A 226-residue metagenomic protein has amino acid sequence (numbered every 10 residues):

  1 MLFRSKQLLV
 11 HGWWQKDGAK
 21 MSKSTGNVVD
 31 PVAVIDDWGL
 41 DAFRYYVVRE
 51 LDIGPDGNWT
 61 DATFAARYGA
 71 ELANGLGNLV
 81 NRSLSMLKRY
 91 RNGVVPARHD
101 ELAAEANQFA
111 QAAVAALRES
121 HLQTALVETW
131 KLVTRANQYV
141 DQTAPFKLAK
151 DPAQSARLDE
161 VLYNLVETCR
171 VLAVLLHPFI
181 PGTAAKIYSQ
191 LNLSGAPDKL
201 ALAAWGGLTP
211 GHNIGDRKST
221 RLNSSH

Functional and structural regions predicted by a protein language model:
M1-L2, L222-H226: Short, small-residue-biased leader/transition segments that mark boundaries at the very start of proteins
Q7-V10, Y188-S189: Beta-strand segments within the central parallel beta-sheet cores of soluble alpha/beta enzyme folds
H11, H177, H226: Histidine-centered active-site/metal-ligand motif
W13-D100, S194-D216: Catalytic adenosine-cofactor/nucleotide-binding cores of aminoacyl-tRNA synthetases and other
K23, V34-I35, F64-G75, R98-A106 (+3 more regions): Secondary-structure capping and boundary motifs in well-ordered enzyme cores
V28, D61, N107-Q111, C169: Residue-level signal for cytosolic alpha-helical hairpin/rod architecture
G54, V80-A113, V133, N137-Q154: Conserved, charged catalytic cores of large soluble enzymes
A115, S120-H121, W130-R221: Basic, alpha-helical terminal appendages of large translation-related enzymes
